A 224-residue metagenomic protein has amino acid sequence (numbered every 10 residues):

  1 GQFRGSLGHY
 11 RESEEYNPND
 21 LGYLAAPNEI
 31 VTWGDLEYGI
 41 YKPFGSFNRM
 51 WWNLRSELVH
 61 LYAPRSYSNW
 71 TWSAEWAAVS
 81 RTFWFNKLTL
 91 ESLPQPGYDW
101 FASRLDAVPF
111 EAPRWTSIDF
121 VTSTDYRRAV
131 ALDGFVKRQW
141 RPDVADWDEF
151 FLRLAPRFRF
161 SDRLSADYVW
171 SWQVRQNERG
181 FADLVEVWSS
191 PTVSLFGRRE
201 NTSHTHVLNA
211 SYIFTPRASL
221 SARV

Functional and structural regions predicted by a protein language model:
G1-V224: Exposed, low-structure sequence patches enriched in small/polar residues
